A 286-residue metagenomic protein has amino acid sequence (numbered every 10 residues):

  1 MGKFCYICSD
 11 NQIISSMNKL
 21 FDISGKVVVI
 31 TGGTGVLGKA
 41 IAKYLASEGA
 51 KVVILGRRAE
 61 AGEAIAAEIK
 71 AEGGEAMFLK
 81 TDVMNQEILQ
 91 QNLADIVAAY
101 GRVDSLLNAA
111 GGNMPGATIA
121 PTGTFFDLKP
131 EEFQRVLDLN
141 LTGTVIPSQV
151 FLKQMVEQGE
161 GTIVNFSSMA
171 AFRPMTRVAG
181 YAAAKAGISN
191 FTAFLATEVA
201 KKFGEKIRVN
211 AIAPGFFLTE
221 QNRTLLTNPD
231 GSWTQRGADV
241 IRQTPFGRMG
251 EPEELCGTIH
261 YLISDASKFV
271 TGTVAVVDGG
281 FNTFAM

Functional and structural regions predicted by a protein language model:
N18-L20, R173, I259-H260, T271-M286: Short C-terminal tail/terminal secondary-structure segment of NAD(P)H-dependent dehydrogenase/reductase domains
V27, T34-G35, R58: Conserved glycine-rich cofactor-binding loop
E48-A64: Conserved glycine-rich Rossmann-like NAD(P)H-binding loop of the short-chain dehydrogenase/reductase
A117-Q134, V240: Substrate-binding pocket helix/loop in short-chain dehydrogenase/reductase
S148, A184: Active-site helix of classical SDR
S168: Residue(s) in the substrate-gating loop at a strand-loop-helix junction that position the organic substrate next
F203, R208, V270-G272: Short, small/polar-rich loop/turn modules that mediate ligand/substrate recognition or access, typified
